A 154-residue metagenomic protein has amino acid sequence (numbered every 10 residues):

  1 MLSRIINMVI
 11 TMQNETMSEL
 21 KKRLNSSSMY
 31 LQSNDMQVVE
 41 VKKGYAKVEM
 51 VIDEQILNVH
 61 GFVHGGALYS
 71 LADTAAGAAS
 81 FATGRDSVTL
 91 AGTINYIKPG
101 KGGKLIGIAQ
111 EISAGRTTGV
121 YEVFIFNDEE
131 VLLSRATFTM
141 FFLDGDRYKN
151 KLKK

Functional and structural regions predicted by a protein language model:
L2-K154: Terminal targeting signals and extreme-terminal segments of soluble enzymes
